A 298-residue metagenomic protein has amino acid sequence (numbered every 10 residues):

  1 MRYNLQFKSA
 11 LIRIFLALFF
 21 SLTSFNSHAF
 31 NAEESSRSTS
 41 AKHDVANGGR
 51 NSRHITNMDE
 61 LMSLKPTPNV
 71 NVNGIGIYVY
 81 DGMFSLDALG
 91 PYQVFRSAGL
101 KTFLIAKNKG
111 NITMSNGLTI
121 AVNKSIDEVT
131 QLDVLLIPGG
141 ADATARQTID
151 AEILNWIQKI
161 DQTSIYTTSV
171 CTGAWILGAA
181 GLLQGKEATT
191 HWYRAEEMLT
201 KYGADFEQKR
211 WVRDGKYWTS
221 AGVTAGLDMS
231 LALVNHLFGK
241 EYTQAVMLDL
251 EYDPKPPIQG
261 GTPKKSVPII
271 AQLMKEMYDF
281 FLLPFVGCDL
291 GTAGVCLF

Functional and structural regions predicted by a protein language model:
Y3-I14: Bacterial N-terminal signal peptides that target proteins for export
R13-T23: Bacterial N-terminal signal peptides
A29-T167, W175-A179, E196-M198, F206-E207 (+1 more regions): Extended, subdomain-level signal for the structured scaffold at the beginning of enzyme domains
T167-T168, A188: A short beta-strand/loop micro-motif in the catalytic core of glycosyltransferases that engages the nucleotide-sugar
A174, W218-V234: Active-site-proximal catalytic alpha-helix in oxidoreductases
L183-W211: A conserved active-site-flanking secondary-structure segment within enzyme catalytic domains
K209-S220: Amphipathic alpha-helical segments enriched in hydrophobic/aromatic residues interleaved with Lys/Arg
